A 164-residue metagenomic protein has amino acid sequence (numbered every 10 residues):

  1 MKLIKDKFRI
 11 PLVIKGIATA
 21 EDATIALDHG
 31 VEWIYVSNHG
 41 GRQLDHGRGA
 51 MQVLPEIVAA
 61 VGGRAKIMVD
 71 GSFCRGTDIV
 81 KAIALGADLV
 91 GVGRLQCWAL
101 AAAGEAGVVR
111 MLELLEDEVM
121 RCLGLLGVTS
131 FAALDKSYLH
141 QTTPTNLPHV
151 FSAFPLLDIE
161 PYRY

Functional and structural regions predicted by a protein language model:
M1-V69, G76-W98: Alpha/beta enzyme core
Q52-V69, C74-Y164: Alpha/beta catalytic cores of nucleotide-metabolism and tRNA/nucleoside-modifying enzymes
